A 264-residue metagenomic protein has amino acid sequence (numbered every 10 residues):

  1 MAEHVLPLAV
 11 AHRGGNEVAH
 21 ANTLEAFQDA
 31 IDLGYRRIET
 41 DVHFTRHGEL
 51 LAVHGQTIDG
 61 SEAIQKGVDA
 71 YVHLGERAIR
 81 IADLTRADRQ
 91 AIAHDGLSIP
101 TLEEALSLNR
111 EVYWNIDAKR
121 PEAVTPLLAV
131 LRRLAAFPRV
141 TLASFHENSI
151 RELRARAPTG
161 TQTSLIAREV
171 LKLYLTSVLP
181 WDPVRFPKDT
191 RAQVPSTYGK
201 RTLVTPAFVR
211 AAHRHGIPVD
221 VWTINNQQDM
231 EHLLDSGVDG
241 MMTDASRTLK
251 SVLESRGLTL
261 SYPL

Functional and structural regions predicted by a protein language model:
A2-A9, H43-L108, S164-K188, P195-Y198 (+1 more regions): An active-site metal/cofactor-coordinating segment within enzyme catalytic domains
L8-V10, R37, Y113-N115, R139-L142 (+4 more regions): Structural preference for beta-strand elements that scaffold enzyme active sites
H12, A30, D41, A105 (+7 more regions): Conserved, mostly hydrophobic/aromatic
R13-G14, H20-A21, S144, A167-E169 (+1 more regions): Glycine-rich beta-to-alpha transition loops that act as phosphate-gripper elements at the mouths of alpha/beta enzyme
D29-F44, P187: Catalytic domains of carbohydrate-active enzymes, especially glycoside hydrolases
I31, L106, L128-A135, I150-P158 (+2 more regions): Surface-exposed amphipathic alpha-helices with a cationic face
Q90-I99, L173-L264: C-terminal active-site rim and adjoining tail of enzyme catalytic domains
E122-L134, I150-T161, K172-P183: Distinct, well-ordered alpha-helical segments
